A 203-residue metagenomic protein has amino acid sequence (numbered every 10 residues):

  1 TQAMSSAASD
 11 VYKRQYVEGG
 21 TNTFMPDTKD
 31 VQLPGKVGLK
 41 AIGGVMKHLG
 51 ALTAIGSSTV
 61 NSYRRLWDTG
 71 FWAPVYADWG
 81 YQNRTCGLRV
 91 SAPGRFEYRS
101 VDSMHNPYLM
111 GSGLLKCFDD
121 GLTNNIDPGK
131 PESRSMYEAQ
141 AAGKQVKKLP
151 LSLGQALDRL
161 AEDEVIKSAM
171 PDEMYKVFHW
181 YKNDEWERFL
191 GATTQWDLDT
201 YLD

Functional and structural regions predicted by a protein language model:
T1, D30-P34, S100, M104: Alpha-helix N-cap/helix-initiation motif
T1-Y12: Single conserved hydrophobic/aromatic residue that forms the stacking wall/gate of nucleotide- or nucleobase-binding
K13-E18, N22-W67: A conserved active-site cap/scaffold subdomain adjacent to cofactor or substrate pockets
L33-K40, G44, N83, N106-G113 (+3 more regions): Generic recognition of stable, solvent-exposed alpha-helical segments in well-folded globular domains
L49-T53, S57-K147: C-terminal catalytic subdomain
M136-D203: Acidic, glycine-enriched catalytic cores built around paired aspartates
